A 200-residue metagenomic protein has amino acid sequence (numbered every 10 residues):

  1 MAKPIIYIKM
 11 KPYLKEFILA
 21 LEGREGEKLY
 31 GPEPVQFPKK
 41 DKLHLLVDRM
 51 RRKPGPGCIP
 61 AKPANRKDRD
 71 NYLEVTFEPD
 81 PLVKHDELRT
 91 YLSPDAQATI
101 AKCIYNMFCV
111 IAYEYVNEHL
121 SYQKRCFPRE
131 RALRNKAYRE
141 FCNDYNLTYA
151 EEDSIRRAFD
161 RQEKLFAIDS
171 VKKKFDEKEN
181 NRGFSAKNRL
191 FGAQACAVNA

Functional and structural regions predicted by a protein language model:
M1-L92: Long, low-complexity interaction regions most often at the N-terminus
I5, K9, P38-D41, Y91 (+7 more regions): Alpha-helix boundary/N-cap detector
P60-F127, N188: Basic, amphipathic alpha-helix used for nucleic-acid engagement in HTH/winged-helix/SANT-Myb modules and analogous
H119-Y145: Short, charged amphipathic recognition helices of the HTH superfamily and cognate SANT/SANTA-like modules
R139-R157, E179: Short, basic interhelical loop/turn and adjoining N-cap of the next helix at nucleic-acid- or acidic-partner-contacting
F159-D169: Short, solvent-exposed alpha-helical "recognition" segments
A167-A186: Short Lys/Arg-enriched helix C-cap and helix-to-coil transition segments that create basic nucleic-acid-contact patches
N181-N199: Charged, long alpha-helical assembly modules
